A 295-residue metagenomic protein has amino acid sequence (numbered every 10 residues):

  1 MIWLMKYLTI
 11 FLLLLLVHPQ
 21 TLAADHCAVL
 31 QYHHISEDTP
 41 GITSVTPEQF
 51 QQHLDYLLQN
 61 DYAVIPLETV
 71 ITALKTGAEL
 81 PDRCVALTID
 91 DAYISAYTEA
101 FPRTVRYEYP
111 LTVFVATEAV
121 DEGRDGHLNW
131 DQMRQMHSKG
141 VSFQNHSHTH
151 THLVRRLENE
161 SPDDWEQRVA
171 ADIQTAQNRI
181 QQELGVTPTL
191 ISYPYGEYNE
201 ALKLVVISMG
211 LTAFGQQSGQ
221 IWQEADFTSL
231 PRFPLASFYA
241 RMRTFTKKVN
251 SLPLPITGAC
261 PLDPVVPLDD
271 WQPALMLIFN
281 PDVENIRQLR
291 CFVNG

Functional and structural regions predicted by a protein language model:
Y7-V17: Sec-dependent N-terminal signal peptides
T21-V85, V249-D263: N-terminal pre-catalytic segment of deacetylase/amide-hydrolase enzymes
D25-P40, N60-A63, L80-V85, Y93-S95 (+2 more regions): Metal-dependent polysaccharide deacetylase catalytic core of the NodB/CE4 family, i.e., the active-site-bearing domain
T175, I180-E183, K203, I207-S218: Catalytic-core region of carbohydrate-active enzymes that cleave or remodel glycosidic bonds
L235-D269: Short, compositionally biased P/S/T/A/G/V-rich stretches that sit at domain boundaries
I256-G295: Beta-strand-enriched, solvent-exposed domains that form extended recognition/catalytic surfaces
